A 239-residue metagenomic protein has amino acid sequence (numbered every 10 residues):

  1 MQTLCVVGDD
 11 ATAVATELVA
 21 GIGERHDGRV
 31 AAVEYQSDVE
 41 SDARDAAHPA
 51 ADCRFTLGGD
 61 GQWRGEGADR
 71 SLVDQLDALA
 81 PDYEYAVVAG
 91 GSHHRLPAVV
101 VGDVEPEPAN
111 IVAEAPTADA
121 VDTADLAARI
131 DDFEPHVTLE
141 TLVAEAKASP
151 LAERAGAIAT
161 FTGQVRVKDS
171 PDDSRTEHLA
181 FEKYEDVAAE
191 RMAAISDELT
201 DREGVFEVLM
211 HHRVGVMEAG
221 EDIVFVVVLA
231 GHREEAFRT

Functional and structural regions predicted by a protein language model:
M1-C5: Extreme N-terminal, non-catalytic leader segments that precede Walker-type/kinase nucleotide-binding cores
V6-A11, V33-S37, A89-G91, V101-V104: Structural motif
T12-A78, R95: N-terminal phosphate/diphosphate-binding loop that engages ATP/GTP or pyrophosphate donors across diverse enzyme folds
D38, D60-G61, G91-H94, F161 (+1 more regions): Short glycine-rich anion-binding loops that position phosphate/pyrophosphate groups of nucleotides and phosphorylated
D45-A46, A219-F225: Short glycine/threonine-rich loop-to-helix capping motif typified by GTGT followed within a few residues by an Asp-Pro
G65-Y85, A89-H136: Conserved catalytic-core segment of NTP-binding enzymes
P81, D131-E218, D222, G231-R238: Long, contiguous binding/interaction regions
V227-L229: Short hydrophobic/aromatic beta-strand micro-patches that form the beta-sheet surface supporting nucleotide- or nucleic
